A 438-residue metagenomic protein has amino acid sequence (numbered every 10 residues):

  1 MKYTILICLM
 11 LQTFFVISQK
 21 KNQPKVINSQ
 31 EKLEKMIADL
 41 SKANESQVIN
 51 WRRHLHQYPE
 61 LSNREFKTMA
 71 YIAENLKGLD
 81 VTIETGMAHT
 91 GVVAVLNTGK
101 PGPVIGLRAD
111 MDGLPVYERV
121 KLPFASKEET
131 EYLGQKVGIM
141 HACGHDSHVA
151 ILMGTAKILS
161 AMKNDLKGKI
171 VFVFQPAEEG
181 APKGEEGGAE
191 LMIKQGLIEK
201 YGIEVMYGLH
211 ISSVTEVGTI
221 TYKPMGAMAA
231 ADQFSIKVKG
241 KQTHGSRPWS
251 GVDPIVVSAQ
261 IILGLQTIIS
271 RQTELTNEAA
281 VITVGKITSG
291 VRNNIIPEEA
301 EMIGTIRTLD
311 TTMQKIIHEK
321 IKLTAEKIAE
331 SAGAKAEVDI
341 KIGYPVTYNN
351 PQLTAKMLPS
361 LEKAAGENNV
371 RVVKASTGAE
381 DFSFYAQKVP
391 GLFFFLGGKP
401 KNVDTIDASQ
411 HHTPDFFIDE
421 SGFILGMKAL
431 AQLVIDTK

Functional and structural regions predicted by a protein language model:
M1-Q23: Bacterial Sec-dependent N-terminal signal peptides
Q19-M140, A150-K167: Acidic/His- and Gly-rich active-site-bordering loop/insert found across diverse amide/peptide-bond hydrolases
K25-S29, G78, A259-K438: Metal-dependent amide/peptide-bond hydrolase catalytic core, centered on the "pita-bread" metallohydrolase fold
E31, K42-S46, P59-A70, A142 (+7 more regions): Soluble non-cytosolic domains of exported or imported proteins
K32, A43, Q47-N50, H54 (+13 more regions): Extracytoplasmic/secreted proteins, especially bacterial periplasmic and envelope-associated proteins
L55, A94, L107, H145 (+8 more regions): Divalent metal-coordination and catalytic microenvironments
E129-M140, D146-S147, I158-K286, V291-I295: Histidine/acidic-residue-rich, glycine-tolerant segments that coordinate divalent metal ions
